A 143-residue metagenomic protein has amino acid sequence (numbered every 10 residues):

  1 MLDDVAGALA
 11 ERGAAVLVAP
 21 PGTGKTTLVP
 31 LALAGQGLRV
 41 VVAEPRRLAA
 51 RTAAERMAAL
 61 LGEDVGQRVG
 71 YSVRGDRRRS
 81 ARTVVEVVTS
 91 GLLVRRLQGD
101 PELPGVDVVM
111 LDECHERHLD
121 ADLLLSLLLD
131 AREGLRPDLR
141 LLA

Functional and structural regions predicted by a protein language model:
M1-A6: N-terminal pre-Walker A segment at the start of P-loop NTPase domains
G7-A8, G13-A143: Conserved P-loop/Walker A NTP-binding site and adjacent catalytic elements of P-loop NTPases
